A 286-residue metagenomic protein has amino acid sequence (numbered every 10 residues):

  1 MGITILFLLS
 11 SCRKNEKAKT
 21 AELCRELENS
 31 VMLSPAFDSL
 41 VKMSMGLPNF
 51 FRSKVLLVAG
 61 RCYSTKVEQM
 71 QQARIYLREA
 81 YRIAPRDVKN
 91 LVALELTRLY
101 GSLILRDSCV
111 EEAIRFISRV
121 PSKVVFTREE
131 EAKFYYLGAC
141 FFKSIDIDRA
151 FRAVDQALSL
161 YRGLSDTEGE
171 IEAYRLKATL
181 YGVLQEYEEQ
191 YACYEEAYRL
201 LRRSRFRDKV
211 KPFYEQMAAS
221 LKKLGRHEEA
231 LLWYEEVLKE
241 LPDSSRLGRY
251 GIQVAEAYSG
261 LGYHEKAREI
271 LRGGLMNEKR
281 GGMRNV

Functional and structural regions predicted by a protein language model:
C12-R78, R82, R86-L91, E95 (+1 more regions): N-terminal leader/linker segments that initiate helical-solenoid repeat arrays
A18, K54, L91-E95, K133 (+4 more regions): Residue register of alpha-helical TPR repeats
R25, R61, R98, S102 (+5 more regions): Residue-level recognition of tetratricopeptide repeat
E28, S64, L105, Y136 (+7 more regions): Position-specific recognition of the canonical hydrophobic site in helix A of tetratricopeptide repeat
S30, K66-V67, L103, D107 (+7 more regions): Structural motif corresponding to the intra-repeat A-B loop/turn of tetratricopeptide repeats
A36, Q72-A73, C109, A113 (+4 more regions): Single-residue signature of alpha-solenoid repeat helices
S44-L47, Y63-S64, A80, A84 (+12 more regions): Eukaryotic all-alpha helical interaction scaffolds
F51, Q69, V88-V92, R128-E130 (+6 more regions): Structural signature of alpha-solenoid helical repeat junctions
